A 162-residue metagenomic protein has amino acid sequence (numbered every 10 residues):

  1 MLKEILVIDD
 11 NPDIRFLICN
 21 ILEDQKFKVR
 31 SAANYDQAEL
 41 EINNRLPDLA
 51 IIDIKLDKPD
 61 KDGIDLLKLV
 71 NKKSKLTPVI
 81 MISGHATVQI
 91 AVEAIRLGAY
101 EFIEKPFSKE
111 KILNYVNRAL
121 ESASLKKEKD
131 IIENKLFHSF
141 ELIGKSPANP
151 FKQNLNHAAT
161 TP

Functional and structural regions predicted by a protein language model:
P12-R30: Two-component/phosphorelay signaling modules centered on CheY-like receiver
K26-Y35, E41: Short hydrophobic/Thr-rich beta-strand motif most characteristic of the beta2 strand and flanking loop of CheY-like
L40, D62-L76, E93: Short amphipathic alpha-helix used as the core "switch/output" element in two-component signaling
R45-L56: Active-site beta3 strand of CheY-like receiver
K105: A Lys-centered signature of the CheY-like receiver
E133-P162: AAA+ ATPase active-site-proximal loops
